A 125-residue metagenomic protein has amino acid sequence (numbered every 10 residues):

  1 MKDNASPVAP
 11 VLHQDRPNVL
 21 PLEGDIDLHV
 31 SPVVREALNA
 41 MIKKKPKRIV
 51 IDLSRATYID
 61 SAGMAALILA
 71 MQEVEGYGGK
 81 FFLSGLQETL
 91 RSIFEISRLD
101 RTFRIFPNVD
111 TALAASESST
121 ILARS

Functional and structural regions predicted by a protein language model:
M1-S6, L122-S125: Short, low-complexity, intrinsically disordered N-terminal peptides in bacterial proteins
D3-E36: STAS-typified acidic loop motif
V8-A9, R48, E117: Short leucine-rich amphipathic alpha-helices used at interfaces
D15, S54, D110: Conserved catalytic submotifs in the C-terminal HATPase_c
D25-F103: Amphipathic alpha-helical interaction surfaces in cytosolic regulatory modules
I105-S125: A charged, well-structured terminal subsegment
